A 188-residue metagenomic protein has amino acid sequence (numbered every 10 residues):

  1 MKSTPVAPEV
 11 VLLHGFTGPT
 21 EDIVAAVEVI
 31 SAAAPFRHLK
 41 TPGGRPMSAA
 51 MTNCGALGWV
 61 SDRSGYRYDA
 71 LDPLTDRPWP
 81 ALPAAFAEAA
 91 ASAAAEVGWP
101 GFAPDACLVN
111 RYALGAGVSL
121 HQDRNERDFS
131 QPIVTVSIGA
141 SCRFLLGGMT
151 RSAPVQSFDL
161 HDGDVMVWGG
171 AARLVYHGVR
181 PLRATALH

Functional and structural regions predicted by a protein language model:
M1-H188: Non-heme Fe(II) oxygenase metal-center motifs and adjacent flexible, charged/small-residue loops
